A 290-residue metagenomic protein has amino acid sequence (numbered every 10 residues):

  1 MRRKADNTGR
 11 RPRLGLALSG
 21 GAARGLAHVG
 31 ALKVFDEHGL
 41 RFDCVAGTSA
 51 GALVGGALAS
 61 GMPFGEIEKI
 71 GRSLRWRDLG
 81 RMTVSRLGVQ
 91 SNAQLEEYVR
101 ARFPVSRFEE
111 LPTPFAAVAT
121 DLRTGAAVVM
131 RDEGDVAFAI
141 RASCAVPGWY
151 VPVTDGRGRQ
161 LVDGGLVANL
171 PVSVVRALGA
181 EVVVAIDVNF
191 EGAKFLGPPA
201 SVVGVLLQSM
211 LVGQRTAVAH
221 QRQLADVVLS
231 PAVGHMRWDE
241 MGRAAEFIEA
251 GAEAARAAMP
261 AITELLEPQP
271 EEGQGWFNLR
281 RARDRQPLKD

Functional and structural regions predicted by a protein language model:
M1-T48, G56-D290: Patatin-like phospholipase
